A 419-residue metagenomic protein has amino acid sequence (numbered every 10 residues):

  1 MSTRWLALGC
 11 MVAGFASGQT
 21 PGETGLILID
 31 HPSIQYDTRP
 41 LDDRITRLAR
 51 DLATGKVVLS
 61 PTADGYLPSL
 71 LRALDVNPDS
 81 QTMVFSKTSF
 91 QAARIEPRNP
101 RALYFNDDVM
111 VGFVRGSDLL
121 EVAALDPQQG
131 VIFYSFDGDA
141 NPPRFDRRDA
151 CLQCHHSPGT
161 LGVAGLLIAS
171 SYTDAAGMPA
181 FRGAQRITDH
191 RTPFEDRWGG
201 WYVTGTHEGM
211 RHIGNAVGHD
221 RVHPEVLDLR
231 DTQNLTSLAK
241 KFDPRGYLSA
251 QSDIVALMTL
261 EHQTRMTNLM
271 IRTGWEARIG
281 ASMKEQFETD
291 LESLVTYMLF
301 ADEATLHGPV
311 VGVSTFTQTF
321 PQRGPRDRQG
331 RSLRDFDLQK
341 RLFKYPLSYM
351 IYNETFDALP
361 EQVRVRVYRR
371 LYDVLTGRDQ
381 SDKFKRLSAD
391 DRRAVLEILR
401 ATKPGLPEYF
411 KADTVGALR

Functional and structural regions predicted by a protein language model:
M1-A7: Bacterial N-terminal signal peptides that target proteins for export
A13-F15: N-terminal signal peptide c-region/cleavage motif recognized by signal peptidases
Q19-A92, R98-F105, P193-E195, G200 (+2 more regions): Conserved small-residue
I95-E96, G112: Short glycine-biased active-site loop of nucleotidyltransferases that positions the nucleotide triphosphate and helps
D108-M110: Short, P/G- and charge-enriched loop/turn segments at secondary-structure junctions
G112-F300, L342-R419: Sequence context surrounding c-type heme c attachment/ligation sites in exported
L299-R366: Substrate-recognition/cap regions that form aromatic- and gly/pro-loop-enriched pockets for small-molecule ligands
